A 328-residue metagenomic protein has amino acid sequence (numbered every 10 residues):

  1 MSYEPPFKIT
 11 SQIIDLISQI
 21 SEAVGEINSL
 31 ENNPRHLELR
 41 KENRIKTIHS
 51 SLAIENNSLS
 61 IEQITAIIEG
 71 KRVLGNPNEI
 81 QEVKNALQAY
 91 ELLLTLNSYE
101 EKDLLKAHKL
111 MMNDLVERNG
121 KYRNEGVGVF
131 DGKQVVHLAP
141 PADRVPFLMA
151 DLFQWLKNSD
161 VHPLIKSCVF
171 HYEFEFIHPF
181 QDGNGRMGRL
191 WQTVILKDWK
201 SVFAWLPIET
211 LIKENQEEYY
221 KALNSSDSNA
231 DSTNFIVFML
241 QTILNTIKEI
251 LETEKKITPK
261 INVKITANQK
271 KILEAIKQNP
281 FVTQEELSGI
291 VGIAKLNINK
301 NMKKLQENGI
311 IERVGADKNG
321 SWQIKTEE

Functional and structural regions predicted by a protein language model:
M1-E328: FIC/Doc superfamily catalytic core
